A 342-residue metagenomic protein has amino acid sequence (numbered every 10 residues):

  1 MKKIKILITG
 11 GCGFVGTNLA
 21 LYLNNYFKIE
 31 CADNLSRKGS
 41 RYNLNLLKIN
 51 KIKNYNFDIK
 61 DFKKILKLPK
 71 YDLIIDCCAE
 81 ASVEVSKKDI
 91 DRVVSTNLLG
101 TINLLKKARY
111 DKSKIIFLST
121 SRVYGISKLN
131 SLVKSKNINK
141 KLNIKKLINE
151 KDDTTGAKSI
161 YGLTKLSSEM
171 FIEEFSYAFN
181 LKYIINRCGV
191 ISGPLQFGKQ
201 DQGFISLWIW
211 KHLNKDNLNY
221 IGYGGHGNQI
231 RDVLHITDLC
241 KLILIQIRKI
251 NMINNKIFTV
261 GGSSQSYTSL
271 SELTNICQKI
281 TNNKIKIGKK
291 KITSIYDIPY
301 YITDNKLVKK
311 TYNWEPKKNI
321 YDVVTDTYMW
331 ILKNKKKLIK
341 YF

Functional and structural regions predicted by a protein language model:
M1-G189, D326: N-terminal Rossmann-like NAD(P)+-binding domain of SDR-like oxidoreductases, especially those catalyzing
N18, F57, L213-F342: C-terminal substrate-binding subdomain of Rossmann-fold SDR/epimerase-dehydratase oxidoreductases
S36, I75, S82, I90 (+7 more regions): Generic anion/oxyanion-binding catalytic loop in active/binding sites
K38, Y124, S192, G227 (+1 more regions): Flexible, glycine-rich phosphate/dinucleotide-binding loops and adjacent beta-alpha linkers at cofactor/substrate
N43, S82, F204-W208, D297 (+1 more regions): Activation loop
K60, K88, T96-L99, D152 (+8 more regions): Residue-level signal for the nucleotide or nucleotide-sugar donor/cofactor binding architecture
K64, K70, R92, L99 (+4 more regions): Residue-level recognition of oxygen-bearing side chains
L129-K146, I160, M170-I247, L273-I280: NAD(P)-dependent short-chain dehydrogenase/reductase
